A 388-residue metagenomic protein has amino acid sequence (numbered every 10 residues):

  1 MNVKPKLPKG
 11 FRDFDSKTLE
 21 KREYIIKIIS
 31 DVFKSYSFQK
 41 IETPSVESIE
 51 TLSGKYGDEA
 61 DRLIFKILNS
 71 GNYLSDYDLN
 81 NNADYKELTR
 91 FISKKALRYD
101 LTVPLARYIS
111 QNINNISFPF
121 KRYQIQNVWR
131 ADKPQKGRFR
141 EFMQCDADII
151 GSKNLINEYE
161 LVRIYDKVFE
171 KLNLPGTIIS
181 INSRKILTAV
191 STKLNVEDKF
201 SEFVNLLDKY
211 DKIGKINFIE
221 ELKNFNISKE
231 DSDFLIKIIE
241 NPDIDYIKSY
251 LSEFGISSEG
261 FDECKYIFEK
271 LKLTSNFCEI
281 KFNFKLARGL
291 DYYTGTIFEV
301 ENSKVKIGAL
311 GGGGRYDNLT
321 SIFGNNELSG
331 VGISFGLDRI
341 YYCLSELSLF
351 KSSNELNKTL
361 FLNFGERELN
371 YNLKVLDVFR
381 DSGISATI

Functional and structural regions predicted by a protein language model:
M1-Y99, V103, Y159-R163, S180: TRNA-binding/sensing appendages of the translation machinery
N2-D15, S201-Y250: N-terminal targeting/leader regions
K21-S37, E47-S48, A83-I92, D100-N114 (+2 more regions): Positively charged, Gly/Ser-enriched RNA/tRNA-binding surfaces
S45-V46, I181, F203, F234: Proline- and acidic/polar-enriched loop/turn elements at helix boundaries
K55-E59, K193-N195, T296-F298: Short low-complexity, flexible loop/linker segments enriched in glycine and/or proline with clustered acidic
A60-D76, N195-L222, N302-S303: Acidic, His- and aromatic-enriched active-site or binding-groove loops in soluble protein domains that engage sugars
G176-I186, F203, K281-A287: Short, surface-exposed recognition loops or helix-turn segments adjacent to catalytic cores
I186-T188, N195: Terminal amphipathic helices with adjacent charged low-complexity linkers/tails
